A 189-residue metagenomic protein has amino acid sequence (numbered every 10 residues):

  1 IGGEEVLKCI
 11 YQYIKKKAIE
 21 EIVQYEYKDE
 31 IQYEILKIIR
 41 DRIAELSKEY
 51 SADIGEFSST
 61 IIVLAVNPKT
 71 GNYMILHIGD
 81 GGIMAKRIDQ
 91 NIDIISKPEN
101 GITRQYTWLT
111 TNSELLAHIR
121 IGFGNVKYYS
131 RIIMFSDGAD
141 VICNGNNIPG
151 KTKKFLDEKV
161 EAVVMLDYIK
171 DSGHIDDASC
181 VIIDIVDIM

Functional and structural regions predicted by a protein language model:
I1-M189: PP2C/PPM-type serine/threonine phosphatase catalytic domain
